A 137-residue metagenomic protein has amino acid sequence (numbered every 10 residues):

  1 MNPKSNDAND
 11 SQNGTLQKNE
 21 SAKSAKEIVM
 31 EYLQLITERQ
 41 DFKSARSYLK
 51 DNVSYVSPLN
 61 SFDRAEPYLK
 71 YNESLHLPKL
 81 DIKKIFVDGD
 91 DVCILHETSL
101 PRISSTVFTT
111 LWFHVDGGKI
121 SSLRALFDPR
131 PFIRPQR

Functional and structural regions predicted by a protein language model:
M1-R137: C-terminal and inter-domain tail/linker signature
